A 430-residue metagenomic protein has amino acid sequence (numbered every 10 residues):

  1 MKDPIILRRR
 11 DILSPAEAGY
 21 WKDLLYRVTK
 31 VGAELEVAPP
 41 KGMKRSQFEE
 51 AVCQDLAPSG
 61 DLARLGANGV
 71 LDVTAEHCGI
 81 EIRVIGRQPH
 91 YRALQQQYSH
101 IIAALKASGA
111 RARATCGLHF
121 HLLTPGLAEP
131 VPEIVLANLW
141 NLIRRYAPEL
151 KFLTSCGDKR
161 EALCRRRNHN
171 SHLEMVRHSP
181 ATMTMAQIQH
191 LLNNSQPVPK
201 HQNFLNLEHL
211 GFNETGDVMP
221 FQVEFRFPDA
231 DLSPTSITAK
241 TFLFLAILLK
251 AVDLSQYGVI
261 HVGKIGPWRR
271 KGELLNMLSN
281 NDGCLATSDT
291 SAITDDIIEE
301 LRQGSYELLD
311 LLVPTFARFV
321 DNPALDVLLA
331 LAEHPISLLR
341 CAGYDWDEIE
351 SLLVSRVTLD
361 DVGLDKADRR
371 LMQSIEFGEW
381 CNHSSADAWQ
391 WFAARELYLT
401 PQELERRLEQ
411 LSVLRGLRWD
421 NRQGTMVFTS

Functional and structural regions predicted by a protein language model:
M1-R111, R145-R406, Q410-S430: C-terminal accessory/tail domains of diverse enzymes
A112-T115, L127: Histidine-dependent nucleotide/RNA phosphoesterase domain, centered on the 2H-phosphoesterase fold with its duplicated
A114-L122: Short, conserved phosphate-binding/catalytic loop or strand-edge motifs used in phosphoryl-/nucleotidyl-transfer
G117-L118, W140, Q222, T241: A generic alpha-helix preference that emphasizes hydrophobic side chains
P125-V135: Inter-helical turn/loop segments and adjacent helix faces that build the functional surface of alpha-helical bundle
L136, W140-R145: Aromatic- and glycine-enriched pocket-lining scaffold segments that form the walls of small-molecule binding clefts
